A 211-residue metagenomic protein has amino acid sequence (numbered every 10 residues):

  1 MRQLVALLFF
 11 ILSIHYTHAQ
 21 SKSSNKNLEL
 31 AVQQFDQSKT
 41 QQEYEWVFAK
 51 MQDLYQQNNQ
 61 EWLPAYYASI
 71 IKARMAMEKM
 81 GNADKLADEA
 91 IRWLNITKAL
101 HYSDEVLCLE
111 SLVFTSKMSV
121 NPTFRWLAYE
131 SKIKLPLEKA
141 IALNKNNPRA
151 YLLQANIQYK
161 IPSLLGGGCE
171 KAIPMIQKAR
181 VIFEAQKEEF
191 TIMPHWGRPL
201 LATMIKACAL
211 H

Functional and structural regions predicted by a protein language model:
M1-N27: Bacterial Sec-dependent N-terminal signal peptides
S21-F35, Q57-E78, Y102-N121, N146-P162 (+1 more regions): Amphipathic alpha-helical repeat scaffolds of TPR domains
D36-K50, G81-W93, W126-K134, I173-R180: Helix-turn-helix repeat elements of alpha-solenoid scaffolds
L54, I96-T97, K139-A140, A179: Canonical positions in the second alpha-helix
N58, L100-H101, L137, N144 (+1 more regions): A structural motif in tetratricopeptide-repeat
W126-E130, L137-E138, N147-R149, N156-G167: Outer-membrane beta-barrel transmembrane domain signature
I173-P174, K178-H211: Terminal, low-structured helical/coil segments at or just beyond the last alpha-helical repeat
